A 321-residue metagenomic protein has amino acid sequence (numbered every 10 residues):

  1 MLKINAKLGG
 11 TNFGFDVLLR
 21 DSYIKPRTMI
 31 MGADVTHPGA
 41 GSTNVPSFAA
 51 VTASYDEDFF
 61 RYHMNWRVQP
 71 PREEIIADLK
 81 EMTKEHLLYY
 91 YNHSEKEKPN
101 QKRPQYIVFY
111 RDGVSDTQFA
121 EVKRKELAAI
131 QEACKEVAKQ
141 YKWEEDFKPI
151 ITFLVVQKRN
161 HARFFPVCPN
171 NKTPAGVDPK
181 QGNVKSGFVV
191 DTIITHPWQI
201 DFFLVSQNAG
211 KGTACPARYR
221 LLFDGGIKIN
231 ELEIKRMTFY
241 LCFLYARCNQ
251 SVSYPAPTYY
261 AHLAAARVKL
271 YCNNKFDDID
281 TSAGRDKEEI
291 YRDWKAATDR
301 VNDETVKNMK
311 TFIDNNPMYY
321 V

Functional and structural regions predicted by a protein language model:
M1-V321: Long, contiguous domain-sized segments
